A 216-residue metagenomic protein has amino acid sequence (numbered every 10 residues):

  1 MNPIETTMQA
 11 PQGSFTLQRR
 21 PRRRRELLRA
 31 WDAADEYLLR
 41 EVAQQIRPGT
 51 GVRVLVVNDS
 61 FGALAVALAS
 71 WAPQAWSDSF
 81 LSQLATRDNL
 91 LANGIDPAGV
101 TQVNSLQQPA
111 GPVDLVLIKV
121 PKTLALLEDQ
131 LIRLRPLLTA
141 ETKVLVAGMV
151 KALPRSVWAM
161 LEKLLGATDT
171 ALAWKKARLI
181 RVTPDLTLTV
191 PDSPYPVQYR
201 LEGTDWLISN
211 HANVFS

Functional and structural regions predicted by a protein language model:
R23-D32, Y37-Q45, A173-S216: SAM-dependent Rossmann-like transferase core, predominantly class I methyltransferases with a strong bias toward
L28, A43-L64, S216: Conserved class I S-adenosyl-L-methionine
L64-A67, Q83: Conserved SAM-dependent methyltransferase scaffold
A72-D78: Conserved SAM-binding motif I beta-strand of class I
T86-R87: Conserved SAM-binding loop
Q102-V120: A short acidic, Gly/Pro-enriched loop at the edge of an enzyme's catalytic core that lines a small-molecule cofactor
L127-K143: A short glycine-rich, Lys/Arg-flanked "PGG" loop and its adjoining helix->strand segment in the class I
A140-A152: Conserved beta-strand signature within the Rossmann-like core of class I S-adenosyl-L-methionine
